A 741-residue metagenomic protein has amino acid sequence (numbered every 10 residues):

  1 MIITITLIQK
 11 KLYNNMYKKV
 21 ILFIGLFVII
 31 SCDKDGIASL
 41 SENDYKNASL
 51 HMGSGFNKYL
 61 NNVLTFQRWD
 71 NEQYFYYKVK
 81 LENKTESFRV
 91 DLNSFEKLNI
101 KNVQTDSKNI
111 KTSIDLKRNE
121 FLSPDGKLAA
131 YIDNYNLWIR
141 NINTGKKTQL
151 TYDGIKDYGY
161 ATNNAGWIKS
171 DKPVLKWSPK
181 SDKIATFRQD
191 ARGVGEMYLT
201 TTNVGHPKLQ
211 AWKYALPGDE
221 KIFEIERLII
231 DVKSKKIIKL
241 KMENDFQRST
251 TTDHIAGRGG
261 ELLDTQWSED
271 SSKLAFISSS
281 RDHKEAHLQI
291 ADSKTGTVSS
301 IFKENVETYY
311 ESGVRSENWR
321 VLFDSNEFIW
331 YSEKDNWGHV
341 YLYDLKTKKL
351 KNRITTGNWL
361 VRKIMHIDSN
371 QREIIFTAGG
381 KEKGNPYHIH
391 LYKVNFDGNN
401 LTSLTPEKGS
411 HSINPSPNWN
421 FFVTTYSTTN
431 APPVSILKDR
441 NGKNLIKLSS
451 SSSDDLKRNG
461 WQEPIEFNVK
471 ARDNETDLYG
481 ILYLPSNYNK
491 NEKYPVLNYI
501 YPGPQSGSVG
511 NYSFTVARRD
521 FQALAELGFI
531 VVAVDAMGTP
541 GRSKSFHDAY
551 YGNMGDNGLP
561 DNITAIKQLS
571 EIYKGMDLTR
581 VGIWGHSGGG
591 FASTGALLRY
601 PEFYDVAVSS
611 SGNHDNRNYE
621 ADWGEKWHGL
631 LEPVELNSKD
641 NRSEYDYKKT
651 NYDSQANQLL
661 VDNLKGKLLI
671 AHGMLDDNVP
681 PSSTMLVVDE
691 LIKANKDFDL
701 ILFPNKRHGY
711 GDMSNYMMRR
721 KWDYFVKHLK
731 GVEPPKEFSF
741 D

Functional and structural regions predicted by a protein language model:
I30-S31: C-terminal motif of bacterial Sec signal peptides marking the signal peptidase cleavage site
A48, S94-L98, N102-S107, L150-P173 (+3 more regions): Predominantly five- to eight-bladed beta-propeller fold
L60-F66, K117, N163-P179, D253-W267 (+1 more regions): Signature of short aromatic-glycine-proline-rich micro-motifs recurring in repeat-based ectodomains
V63-Q67, Q73, Y77-S87, K97-D115 (+16 more regions): Non-catalytic accessory segments flanking enzyme active sites
Y76-L81, G126-N136, N141, P173-K176 (+12 more regions): Beta-strand C-termini and the immediately following turn/loop, strongest in propeller blades
L92-N93, I142-G145, V232-K235, S293-G296 (+3 more regions): Short loop/turn segments that connect beta-strands within beta-propeller blades
E492-G503: Short beta-strand element of the alpha/beta-hydrolase
Y499, A517-L527, A533-D741: Active-site-proximal cap/loop segments of hydrolase catalytic domains
